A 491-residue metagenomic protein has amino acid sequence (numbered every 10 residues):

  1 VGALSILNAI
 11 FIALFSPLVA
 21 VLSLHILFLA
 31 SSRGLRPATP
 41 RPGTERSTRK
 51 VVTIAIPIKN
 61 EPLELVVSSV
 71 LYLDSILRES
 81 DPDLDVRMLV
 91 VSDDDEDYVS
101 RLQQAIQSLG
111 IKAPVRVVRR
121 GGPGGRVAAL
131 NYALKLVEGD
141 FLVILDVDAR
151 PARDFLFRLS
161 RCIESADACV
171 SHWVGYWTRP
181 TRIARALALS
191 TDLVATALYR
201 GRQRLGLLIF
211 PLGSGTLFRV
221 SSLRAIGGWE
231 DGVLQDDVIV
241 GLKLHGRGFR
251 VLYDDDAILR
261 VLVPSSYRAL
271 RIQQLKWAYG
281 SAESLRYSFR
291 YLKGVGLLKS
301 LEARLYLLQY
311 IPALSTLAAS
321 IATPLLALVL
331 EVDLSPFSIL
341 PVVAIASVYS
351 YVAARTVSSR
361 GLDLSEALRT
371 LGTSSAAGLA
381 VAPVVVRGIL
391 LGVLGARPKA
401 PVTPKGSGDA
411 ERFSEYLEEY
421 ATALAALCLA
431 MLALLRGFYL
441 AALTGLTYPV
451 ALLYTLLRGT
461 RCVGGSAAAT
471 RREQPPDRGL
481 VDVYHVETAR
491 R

Functional and structural regions predicted by a protein language model:
V1-T48, Q309-S320, L326, A433-R471 (+1 more regions): N-terminal membrane-anchoring/stem segments of glycan-assembly enzymes
G2-N8, L35-T48, L205-G206, W277-L435 (+1 more regions): Basic/Trp-rich segment in TM-proximal cytosolic loops or flexible interdomain/linker regions
V51-A55, R87, I239: Cell-envelope/extracellular polymer assembly enzymes that use nucleotide-activated donors
S69-L84: Short, acidic, metal-binding catalytic loop of nucleotide-sugar glycosyltransferases
V91-L102, G122-P123: A conserved acidic beta->alpha catalytic loop
R119, G125-A133, G139, R153-L234 (+2 more regions): Long helical/loop segments within the catalytic core of UDP-sugar-dependent glycosyltransferases, especially the large
L142: Short aromatic/hydrophobic "clamp" motif used to bind/position activated sugar donors
D146-R150: The conserved acidic donor/metal-binding loop of glycosyltransferases
